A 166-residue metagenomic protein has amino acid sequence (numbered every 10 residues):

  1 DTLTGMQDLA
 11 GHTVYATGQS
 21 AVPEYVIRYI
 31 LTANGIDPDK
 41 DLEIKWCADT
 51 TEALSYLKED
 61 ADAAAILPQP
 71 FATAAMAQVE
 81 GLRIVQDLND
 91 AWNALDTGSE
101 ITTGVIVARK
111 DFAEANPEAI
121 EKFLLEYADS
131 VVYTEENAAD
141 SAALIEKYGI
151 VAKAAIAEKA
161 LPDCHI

Functional and structural regions predicted by a protein language model:
D1, E24-I30, I101-K110: Periplasmic solute-binding protein
D1, Q19-A21, L88-W92, G149: Short glycine-enriched loops at secondary-structure junctions
T2-Q7, G35-P38, D111-I120: Short helix-loop capping/hinge motifs at secondary-structure junctions, enriched in acidic/polar residues
G5-Q78: Bilobed "Venus flytrap"/periplasmic-binding protein-like clamshell domains and structurally analogous long
A10-H12, V105, C164-H165: Flexible glycine/proline-enriched surface loops and loop-helix/loop-strand junctions
K45, E52-I145: Pocket-lining segment of extracytoplasmic ligand-binding domains
M76-A77, A139-I166: An extracytoplasmic/periplasmic, membrane-proximal ligand-sensing/linker region
